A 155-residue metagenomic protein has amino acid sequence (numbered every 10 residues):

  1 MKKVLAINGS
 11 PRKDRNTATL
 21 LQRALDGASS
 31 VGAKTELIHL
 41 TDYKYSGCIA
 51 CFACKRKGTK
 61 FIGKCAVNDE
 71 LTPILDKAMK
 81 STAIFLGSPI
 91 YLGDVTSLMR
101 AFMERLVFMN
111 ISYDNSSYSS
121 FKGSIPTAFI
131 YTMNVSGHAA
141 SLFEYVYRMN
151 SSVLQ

Functional and structural regions predicted by a protein language model:
M1-I111, N115: N-terminal beta1-alpha1-beta2 submodule of the flavodoxin-like/Rossmannoid cofactor-binding fold
L98, I111-Q155: Short, glycine-/small-residue-rich phosphate/pyrophosphate-handling segment
